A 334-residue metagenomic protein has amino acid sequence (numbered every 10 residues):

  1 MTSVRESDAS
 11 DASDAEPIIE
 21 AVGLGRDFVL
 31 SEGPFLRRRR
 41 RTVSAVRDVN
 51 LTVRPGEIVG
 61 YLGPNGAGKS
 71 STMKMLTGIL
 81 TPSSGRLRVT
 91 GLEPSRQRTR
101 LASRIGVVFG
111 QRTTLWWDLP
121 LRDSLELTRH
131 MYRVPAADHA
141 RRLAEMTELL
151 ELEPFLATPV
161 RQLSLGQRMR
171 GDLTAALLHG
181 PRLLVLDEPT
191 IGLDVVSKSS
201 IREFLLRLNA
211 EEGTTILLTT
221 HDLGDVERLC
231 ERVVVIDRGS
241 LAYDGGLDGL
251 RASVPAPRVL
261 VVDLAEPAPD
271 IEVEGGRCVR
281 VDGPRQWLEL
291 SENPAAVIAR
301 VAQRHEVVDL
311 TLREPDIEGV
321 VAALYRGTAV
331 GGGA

Functional and structural regions predicted by a protein language model:
G85-S95, L101: Conserved ABC transporter NBD signature motif
E126, H130, D138-F155: Conserved ABC ATPase "signature" region
G180: Conserved catalytic motifs of ABC-family nucleotide-binding domains
L184-E188: Catalytic Walker B motif of ABC-type/P-loop ATPase nucleotide-binding domains
R202-S291: ABC transporter nucleotide-binding domain
